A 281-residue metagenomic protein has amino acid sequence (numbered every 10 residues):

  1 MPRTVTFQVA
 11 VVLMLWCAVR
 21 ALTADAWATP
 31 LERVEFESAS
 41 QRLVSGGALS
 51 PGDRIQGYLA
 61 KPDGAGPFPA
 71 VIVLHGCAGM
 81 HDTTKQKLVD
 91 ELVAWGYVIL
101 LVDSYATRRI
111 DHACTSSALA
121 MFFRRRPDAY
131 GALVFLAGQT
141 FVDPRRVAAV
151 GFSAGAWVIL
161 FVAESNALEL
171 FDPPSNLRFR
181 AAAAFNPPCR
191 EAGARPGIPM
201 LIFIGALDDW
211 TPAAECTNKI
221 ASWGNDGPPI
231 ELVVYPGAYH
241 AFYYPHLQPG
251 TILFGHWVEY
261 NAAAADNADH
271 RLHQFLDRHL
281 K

Functional and structural regions predicted by a protein language model:
W16-D25: C-terminal segment of classical bacterial N-terminal signal peptides
W27-A65: N-terminal cap/lid segment of alpha/beta-hydrolase-fold proteins
G46-Y58, P67-F141, P245-V258: Serine-hydrolase catalytic machinery in alpha/beta-hydrolase-like enzymes
F123-G197: Primarily recognizes the serine-hydrolase "nucleophile elbow" in alpha/beta-hydrolase and SGNH/GDSL folds
I198, P212-S222: Short alpha-helix in the alpha/beta-hydrolase fold that links the catalytic acid
I202-I204: Short beta-strand/loop motif that positions the catalytic acidic residue of the alpha/beta-hydrolase fold
L207-T211, H240-A241: Acidic catalytic loop of the alpha/beta-hydrolase fold
P229-K281: C-terminal catalytic histidine-bearing segment of alpha/beta-hydrolase fold enzymes
